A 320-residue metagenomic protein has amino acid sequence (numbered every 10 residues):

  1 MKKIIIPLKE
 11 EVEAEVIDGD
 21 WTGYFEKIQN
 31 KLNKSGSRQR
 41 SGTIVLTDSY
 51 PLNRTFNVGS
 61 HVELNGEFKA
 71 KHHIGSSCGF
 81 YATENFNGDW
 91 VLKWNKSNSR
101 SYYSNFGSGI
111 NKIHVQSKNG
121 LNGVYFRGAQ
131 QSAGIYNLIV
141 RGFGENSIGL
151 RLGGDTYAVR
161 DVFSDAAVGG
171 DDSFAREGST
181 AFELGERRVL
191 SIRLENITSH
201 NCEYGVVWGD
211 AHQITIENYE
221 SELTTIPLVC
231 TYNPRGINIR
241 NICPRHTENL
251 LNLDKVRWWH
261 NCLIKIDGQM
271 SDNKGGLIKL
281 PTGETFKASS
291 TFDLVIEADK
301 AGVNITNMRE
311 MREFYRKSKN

Functional and structural regions predicted by a protein language model:
M1-K27: Right-handed parallel beta-helix/beta-solenoid
T22, E26, G36-F86, V115 (+1 more regions): N-terminal extracellular ligand-recognition/capping segment immediately after the signal peptide
K31-Q39, S101, G169-G170: Alpha-helix termini
S41-T43, S49, T55, S60-E63 (+16 more regions): Detector for repetitive beta-architecture
T55-V58, K71-S104, N122-A129, N146-G154 (+8 more regions): Glycine-rich beta-solenoid repeat tracts in large extracellular/virion proteins
A129-Q131, I139-F143: Charge-patterned, long linear interaction tracts outside catalytic cores
S164: Conserved, charged catalytic cores of large soluble enzymes
